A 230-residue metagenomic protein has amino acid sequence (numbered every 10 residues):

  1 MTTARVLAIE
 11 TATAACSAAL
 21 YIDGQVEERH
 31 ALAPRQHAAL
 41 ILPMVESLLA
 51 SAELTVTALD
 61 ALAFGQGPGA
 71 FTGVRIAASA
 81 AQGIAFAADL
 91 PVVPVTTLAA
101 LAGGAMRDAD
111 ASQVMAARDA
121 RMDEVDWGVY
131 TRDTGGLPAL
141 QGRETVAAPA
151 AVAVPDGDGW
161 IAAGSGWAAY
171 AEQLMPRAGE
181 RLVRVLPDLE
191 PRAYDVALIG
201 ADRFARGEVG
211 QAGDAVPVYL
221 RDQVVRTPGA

Functional and structural regions predicted by a protein language model:
M1-Q66, F71: N-terminal beta-alpha supersecondary unit
T2, Q36, P91-P191, A205 (+3 more regions): Surface "functional belts" at beta-alpha junctions
G24, A80-A81, A178-E180: Glycine-rich, phosphate-binding/catalytic loops in enzymes
L49, G200-E208: Short, hydrophobic alpha-helical segments
A50-T57, A85-V95, A109: Phosphate-handling active-site elements
G65-T97: DPxDG-like acidic metal-binding loop motif
A197: Active-site glycine/GP-rich loop and adjacent strand/helix microenvironment that borders small-molecule binding pockets
V209-G213: Flexible, glycine/charged-enriched surface loops at secondary-structure junctions
